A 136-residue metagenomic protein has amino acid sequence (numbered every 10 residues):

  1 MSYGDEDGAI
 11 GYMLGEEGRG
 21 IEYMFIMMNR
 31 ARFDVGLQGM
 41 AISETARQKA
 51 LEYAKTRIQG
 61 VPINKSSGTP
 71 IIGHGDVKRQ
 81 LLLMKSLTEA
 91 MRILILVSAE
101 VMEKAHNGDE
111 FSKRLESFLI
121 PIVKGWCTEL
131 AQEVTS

Functional and structural regions predicted by a protein language model:
M1-S136: Internal glycine-rich alpha/beta core junctions
